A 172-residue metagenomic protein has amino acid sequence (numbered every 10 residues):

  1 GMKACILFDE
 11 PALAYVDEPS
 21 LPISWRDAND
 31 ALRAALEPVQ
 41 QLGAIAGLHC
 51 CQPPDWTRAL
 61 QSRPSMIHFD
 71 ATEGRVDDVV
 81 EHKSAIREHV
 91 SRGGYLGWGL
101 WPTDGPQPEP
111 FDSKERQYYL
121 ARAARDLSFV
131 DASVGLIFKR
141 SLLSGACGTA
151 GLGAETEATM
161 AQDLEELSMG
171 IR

Functional and structural regions predicted by a protein language model:
G1-K83: Active-site loop segments of alpha/beta catalytic cores
S65-R172: Catalytic-face loop-and-helix region of soluble metabolic enzyme cores
